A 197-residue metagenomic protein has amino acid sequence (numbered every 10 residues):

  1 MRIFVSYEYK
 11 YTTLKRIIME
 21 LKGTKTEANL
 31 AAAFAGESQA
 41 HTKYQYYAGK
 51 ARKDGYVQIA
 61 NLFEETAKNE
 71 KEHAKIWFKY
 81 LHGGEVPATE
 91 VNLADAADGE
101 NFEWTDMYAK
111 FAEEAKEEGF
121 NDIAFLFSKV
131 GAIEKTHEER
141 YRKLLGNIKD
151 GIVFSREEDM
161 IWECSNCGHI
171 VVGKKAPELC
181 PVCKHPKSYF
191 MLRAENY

Functional and structural regions predicted by a protein language model:
M1-I18: Short, Lys/Arg-enriched N-terminal segments with co-localized hydrophobic residues within the first ~10-30 amino acids
I18-Y197: Non-heme di-metal
